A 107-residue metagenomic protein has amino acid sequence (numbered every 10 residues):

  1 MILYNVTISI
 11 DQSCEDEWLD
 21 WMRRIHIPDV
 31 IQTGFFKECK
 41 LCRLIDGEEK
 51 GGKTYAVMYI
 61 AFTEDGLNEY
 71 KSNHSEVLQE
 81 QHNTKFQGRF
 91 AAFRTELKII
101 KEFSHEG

Functional and structural regions predicted by a protein language model:
M1-L3, G34: Coil-to-beta-strand transition motifs
L3-S9, L41-N73: Short, well-ordered beta-strand segments in beta-rich or mixed alpha/beta enzyme and ligand-binding folds
Q12-E17, D65: A generic structural signal for alpha-helix starts
E15-K40, Q79-E80: Short amphipathic alpha-helical segments
Q32-T33, F62, E102-E106: A short, structured loop/turn motif at beta-sheet edges
F36, I60-E96: An amphipathic, aromatic/His-enriched active-site/gating alpha helix that lines ligand/cofactor pockets
K40-K50, E80-G107: Glycine-rich beta-strand-turn "strand-cap" elements at beta-sheet edges
